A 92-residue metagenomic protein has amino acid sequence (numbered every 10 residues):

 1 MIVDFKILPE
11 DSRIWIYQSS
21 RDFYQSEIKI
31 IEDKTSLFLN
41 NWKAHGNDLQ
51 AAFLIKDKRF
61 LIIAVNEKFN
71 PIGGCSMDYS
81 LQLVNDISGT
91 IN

Functional and structural regions predicted by a protein language model:
M1-K58, E67-K68, D78, G89: Polybasic/polar functional segments that serve as interface/processing modules
I63-N92: Helix-adjacent hinge/juxtasegments
